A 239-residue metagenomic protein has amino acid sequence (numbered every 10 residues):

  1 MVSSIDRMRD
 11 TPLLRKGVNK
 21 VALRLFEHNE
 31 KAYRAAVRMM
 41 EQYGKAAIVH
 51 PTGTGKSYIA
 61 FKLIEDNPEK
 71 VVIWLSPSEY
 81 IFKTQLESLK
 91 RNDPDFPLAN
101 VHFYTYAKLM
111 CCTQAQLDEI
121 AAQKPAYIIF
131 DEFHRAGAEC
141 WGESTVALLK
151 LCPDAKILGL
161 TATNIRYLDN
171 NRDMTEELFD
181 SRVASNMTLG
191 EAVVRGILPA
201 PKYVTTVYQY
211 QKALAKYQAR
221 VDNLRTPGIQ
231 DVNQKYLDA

Functional and structural regions predicted by a protein language model:
I5-A47: Conserved pre-motif I regulatory segment
Q42-L63: Walker A/P-loop
S57-L89: Conserved Walker A/P-loop ATP-binding site and its immediately adjacent core in helicase/helicase-like ATPase domains
S78, T105-K108, E132, L160-N164: A short beta-strand-to-loop transition that corresponds to the Sensor-1 phosphate-sensing loop of AAA+ P-loop ATPases
F82-K124: Inter-Walker segment of RecA-like/P-loop motor cores
F82-Q85, C111-C112, G137-A138, R166-N171 (+1 more regions): Switch/connector loops and helix/strand junctions flanking conserved nucleotide-binding motifs in nucleotide-processing
I120-G159, I165: SF2 helicase catalytic motif II
D169-A239: Interdomain helical connector at the RecA1-RecA2 junction of SF1/SF2 helicase-like NTPases
